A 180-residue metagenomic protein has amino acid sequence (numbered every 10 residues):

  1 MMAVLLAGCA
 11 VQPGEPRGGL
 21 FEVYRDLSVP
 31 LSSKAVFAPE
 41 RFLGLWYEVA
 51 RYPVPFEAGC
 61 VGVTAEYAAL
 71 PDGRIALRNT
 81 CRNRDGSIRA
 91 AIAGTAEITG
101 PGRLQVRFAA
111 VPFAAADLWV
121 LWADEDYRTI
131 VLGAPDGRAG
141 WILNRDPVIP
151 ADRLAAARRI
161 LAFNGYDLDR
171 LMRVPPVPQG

Functional and structural regions predicted by a protein language model:
M1-G8: Bacterial N-terminal signal peptides
G8-G180: A beta-rich soluble binding module of mature secreted/lumenal proteins
